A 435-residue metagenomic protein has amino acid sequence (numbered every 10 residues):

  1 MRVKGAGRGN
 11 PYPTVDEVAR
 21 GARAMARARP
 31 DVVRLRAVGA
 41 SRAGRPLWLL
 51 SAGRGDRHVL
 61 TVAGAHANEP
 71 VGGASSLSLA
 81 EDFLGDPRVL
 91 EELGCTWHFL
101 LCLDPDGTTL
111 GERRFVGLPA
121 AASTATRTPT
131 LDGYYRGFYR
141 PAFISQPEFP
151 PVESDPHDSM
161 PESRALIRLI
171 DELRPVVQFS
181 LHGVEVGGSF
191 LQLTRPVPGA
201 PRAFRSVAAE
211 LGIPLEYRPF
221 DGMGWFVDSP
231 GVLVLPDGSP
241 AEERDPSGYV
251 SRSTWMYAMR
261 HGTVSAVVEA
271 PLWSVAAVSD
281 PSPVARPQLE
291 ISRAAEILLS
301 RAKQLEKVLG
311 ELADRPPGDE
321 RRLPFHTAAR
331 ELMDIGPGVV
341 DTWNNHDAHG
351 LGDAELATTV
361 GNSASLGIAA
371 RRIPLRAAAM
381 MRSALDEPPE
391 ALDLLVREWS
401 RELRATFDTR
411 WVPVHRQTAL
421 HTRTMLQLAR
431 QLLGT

Functional and structural regions predicted by a protein language model:
M1-L47: Short glycine- and acidic-rich boundary segments immediately preceding or forming the N-terminal edge of structured
R2-Y12, P196-T435: C-terminal accessory segments enriched in acidic
P30, R174-P175, G212: Residue-level detector of structured alpha->beta connecting loops
W48-D56: Short beta-strand-to-loop junctions in surface cap/lid or active-site-entrance loops
D56, V71, L84, V89-P201 (+2 more regions): Active-site/substrate-binding loop(s) of hydrolase catalytic cores
L60-A63: Short hydrophobic beta-strand that contains or immediately precedes a catalytic carboxylate
H66, D104, V184-E185, P271-W273: Catalytic metal-binding/acid-base residues of hydrolase active sites
H66-A74: Di-metal (Zn2+ and/or Mg2+/Mn2+) metal-binding site signature of metallo-dependent hydrolases with the MBL/beta-CASP
